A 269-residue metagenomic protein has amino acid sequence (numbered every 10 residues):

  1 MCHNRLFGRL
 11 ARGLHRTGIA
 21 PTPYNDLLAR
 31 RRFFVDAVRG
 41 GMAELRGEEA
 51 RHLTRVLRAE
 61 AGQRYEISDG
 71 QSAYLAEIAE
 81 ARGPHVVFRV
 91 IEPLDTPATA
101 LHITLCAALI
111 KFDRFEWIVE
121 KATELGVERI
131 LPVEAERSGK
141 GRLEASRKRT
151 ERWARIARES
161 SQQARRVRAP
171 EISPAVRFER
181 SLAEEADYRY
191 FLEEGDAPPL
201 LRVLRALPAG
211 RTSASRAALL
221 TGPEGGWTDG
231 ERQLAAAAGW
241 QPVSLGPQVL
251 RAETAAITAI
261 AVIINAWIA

Functional and structural regions predicted by a protein language model:
C2-T96: N-terminal positively charged helical leader segments and presequences
I19-P21, P93-E193: RNA substrate-binding interface of SAM-dependent RNA methyltransferases
A43-E44, A100-T104, S215-A218, A237-L245: Glycine/charged-rich beta-loop-alpha catalytic/anionic-binding loops adjacent to active sites
L53, F115-I118, E231: Hydrophobic side chains in well-ordered alpha-helices
F88, A169-S173, P242: Generic structural signal for residues in well-ordered beta-strands
R189-R232, W240-S244: Active-site/ligand-binding-proximal alpha/beta "capping" segment
D229-A269: Structured adenosyl-cofactor binding patch, chiefly the S-adenosyl-L-methionine
